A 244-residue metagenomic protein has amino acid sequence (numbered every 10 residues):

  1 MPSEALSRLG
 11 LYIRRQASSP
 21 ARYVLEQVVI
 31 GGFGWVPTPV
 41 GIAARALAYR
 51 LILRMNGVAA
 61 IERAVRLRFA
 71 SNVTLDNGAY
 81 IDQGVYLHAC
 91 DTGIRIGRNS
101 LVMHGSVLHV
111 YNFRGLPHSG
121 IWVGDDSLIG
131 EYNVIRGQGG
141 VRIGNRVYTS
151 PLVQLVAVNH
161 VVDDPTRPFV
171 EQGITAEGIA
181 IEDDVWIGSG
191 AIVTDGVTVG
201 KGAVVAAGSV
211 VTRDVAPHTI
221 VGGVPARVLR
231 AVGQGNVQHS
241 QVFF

Functional and structural regions predicted by a protein language model:
M1-I13, N77-G78, D82-D91: Solvent-exposed, charged interface segments at domain starts and junctions
M1-V58, N99, R146, L152-V153 (+7 more regions): Terminal amphipathic alpha-helical/low-complexity segments used for targeting or macromolecular assembly
E62-A64: Short linear loop/turn motifs
R66-T74, I81-V193, V232-G233, Q238-Q241: Flexible, glycine/small-residue-enriched loop-and-beta-strand segment within the central core of proteins
W186, V204-A206, V210: A generic "structured core" feature
V197, S209, V215, T219 (+1 more regions): Short beta-to-alpha loop/turn elements within the nucleotide-binding domains of ABC transporters
